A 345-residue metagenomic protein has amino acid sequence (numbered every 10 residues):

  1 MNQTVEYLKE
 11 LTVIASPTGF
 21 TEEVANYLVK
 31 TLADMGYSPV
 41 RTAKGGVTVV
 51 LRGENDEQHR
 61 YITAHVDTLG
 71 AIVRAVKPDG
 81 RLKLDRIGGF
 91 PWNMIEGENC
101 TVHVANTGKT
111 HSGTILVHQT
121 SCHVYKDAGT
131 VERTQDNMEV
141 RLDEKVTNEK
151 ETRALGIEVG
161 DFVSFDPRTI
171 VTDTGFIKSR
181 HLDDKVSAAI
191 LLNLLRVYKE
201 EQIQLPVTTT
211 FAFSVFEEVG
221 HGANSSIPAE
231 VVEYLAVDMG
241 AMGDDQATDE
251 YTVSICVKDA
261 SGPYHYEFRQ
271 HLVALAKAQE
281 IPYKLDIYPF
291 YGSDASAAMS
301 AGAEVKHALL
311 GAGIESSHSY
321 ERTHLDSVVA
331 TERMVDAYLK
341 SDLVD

Functional and structural regions predicted by a protein language model:
M1-D345: N-terminal hydrophobic/helix-forming segments and targeting peptides
